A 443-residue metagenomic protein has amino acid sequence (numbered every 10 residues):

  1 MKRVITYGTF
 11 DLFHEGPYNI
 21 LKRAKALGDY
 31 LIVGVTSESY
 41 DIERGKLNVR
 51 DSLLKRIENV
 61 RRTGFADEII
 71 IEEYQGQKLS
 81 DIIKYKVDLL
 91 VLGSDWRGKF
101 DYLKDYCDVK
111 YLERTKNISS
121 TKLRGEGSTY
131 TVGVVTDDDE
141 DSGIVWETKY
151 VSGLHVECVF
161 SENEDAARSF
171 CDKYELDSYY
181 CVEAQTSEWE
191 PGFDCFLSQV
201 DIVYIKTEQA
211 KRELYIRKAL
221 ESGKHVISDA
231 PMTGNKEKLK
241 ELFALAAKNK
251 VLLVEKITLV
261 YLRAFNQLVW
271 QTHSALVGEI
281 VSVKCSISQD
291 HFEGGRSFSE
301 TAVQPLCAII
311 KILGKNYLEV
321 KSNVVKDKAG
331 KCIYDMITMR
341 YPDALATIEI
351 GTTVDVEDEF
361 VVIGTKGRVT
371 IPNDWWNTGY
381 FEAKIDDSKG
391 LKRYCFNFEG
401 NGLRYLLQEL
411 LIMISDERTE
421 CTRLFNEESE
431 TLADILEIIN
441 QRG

Functional and structural regions predicted by a protein language model:
M1-T129: Nucleotidyltransferase catalytic core that binds NTPs
H14, T131-I144: Glycine-rich adenosine-cofactor-binding loop
V33, S228, L253-E255, I371: Hydrophobic residues in well-ordered beta-strands that form the structural core
V134, E157, D165, S169 (+6 more regions): C-terminal helix-rich "cap/oligomerization" subdomain common to oxidoreductases
V134, F193, A210, T233-F292: A contiguous active-site-proximal alpha/beta segment in oxidoreductase catalytic domains
Y174, S178-L245: Beta-loop-alpha module in the N-terminal Rossmann-like domain of NAD(P)-dependent dehydrogenases, especially those
T258, I363-E430, E437: C-terminal glycine/acidic-rich active-site capping loop/insertion
E300-T378, L407-E417: Contiguous beta-strand/loop segments that form the cofactor/metal-binding neighborhood of enzyme cores
